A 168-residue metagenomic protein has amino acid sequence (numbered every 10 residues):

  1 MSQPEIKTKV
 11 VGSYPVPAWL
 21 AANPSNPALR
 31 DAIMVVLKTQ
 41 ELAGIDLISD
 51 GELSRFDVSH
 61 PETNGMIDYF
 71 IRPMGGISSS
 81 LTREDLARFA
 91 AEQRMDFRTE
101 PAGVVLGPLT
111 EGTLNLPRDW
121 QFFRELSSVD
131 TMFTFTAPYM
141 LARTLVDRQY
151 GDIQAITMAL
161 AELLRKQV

Functional and structural regions predicted by a protein language model:
M1-V168: Domain-level signal for soluble alpha/beta catalytic cores
